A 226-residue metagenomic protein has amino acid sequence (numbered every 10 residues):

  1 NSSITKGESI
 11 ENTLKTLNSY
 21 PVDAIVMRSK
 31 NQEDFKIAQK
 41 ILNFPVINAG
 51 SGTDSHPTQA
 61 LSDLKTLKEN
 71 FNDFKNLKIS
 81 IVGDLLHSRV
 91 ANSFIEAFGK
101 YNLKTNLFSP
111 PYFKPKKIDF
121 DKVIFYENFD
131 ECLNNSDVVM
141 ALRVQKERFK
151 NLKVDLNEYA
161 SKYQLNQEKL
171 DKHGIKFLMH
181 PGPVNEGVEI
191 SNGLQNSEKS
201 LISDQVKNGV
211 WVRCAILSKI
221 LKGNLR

Functional and structural regions predicted by a protein language model:
N1-R226: Structural/interface elements that position substrates and couple domains in central-metabolism enzymes
